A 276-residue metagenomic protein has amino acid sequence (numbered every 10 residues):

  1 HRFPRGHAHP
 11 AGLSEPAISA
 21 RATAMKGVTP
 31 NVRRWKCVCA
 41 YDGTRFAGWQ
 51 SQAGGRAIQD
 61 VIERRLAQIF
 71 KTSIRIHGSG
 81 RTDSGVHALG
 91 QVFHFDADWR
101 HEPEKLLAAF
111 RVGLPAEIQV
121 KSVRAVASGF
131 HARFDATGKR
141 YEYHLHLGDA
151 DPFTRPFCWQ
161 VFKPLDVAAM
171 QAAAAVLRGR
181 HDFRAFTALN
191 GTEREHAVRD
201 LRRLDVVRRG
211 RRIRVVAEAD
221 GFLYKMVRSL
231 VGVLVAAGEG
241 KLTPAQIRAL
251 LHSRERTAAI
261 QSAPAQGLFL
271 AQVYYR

Functional and structural regions predicted by a protein language model:
H9, L13-R276: Structured-RNA-binding interfaces characteristic of tRNA pseudouridine synthases
